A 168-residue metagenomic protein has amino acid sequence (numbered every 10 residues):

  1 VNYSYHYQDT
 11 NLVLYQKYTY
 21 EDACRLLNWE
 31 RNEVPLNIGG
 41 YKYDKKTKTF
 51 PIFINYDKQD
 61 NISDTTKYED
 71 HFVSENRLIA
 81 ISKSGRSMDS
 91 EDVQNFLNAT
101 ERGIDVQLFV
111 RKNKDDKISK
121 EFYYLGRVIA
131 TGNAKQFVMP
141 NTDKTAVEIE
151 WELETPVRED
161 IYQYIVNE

Functional and structural regions predicted by a protein language model:
V1-N2: C-terminal helical accessory/scaffold domains
D9-E121: Acidic, glycine-rich low-complexity segments with interspersed aromatic residues
D115-E168: Compact mixed alphabeta submodule
